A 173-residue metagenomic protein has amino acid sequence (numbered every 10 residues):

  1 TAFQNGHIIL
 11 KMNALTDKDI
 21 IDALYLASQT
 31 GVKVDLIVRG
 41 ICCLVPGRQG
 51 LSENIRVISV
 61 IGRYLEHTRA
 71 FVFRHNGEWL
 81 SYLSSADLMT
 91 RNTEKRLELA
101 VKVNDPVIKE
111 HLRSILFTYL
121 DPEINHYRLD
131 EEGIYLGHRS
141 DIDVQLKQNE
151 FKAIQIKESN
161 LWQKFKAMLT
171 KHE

Functional and structural regions predicted by a protein language model:
T1-E173: PLD/PLD-like phosphodiesterase catalytic module centered on the HKD motif
